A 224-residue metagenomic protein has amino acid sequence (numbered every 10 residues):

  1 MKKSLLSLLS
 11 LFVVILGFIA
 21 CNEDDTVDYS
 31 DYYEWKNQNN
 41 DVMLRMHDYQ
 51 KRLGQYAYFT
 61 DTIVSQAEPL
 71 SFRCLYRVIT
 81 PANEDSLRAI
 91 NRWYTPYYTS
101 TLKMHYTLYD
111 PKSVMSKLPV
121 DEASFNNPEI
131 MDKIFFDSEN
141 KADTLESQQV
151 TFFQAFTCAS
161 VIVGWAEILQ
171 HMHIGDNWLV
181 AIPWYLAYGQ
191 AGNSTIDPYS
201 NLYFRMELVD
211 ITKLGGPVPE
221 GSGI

Functional and structural regions predicted by a protein language model:
M1-C21: Sec-dependent bacterial lipoprotein signal peptides
L5, C21-I224: Cross-family detector of peptidyl-prolyl cis-trans isomerase
